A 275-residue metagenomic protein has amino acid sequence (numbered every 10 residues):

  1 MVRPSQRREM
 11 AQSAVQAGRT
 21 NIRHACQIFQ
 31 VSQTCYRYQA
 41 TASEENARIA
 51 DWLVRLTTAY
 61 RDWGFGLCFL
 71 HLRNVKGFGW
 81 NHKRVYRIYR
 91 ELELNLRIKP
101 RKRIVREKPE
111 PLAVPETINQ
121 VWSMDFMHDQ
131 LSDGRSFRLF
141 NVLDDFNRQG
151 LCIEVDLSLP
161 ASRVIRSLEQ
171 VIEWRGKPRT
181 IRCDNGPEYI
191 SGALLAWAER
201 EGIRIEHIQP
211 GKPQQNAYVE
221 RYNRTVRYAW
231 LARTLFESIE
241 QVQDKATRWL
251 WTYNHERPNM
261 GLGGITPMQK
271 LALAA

Functional and structural regions predicted by a protein language model:
M1-A275: Charged DNA-binding/catalytic regions of mobile-element recombinases
